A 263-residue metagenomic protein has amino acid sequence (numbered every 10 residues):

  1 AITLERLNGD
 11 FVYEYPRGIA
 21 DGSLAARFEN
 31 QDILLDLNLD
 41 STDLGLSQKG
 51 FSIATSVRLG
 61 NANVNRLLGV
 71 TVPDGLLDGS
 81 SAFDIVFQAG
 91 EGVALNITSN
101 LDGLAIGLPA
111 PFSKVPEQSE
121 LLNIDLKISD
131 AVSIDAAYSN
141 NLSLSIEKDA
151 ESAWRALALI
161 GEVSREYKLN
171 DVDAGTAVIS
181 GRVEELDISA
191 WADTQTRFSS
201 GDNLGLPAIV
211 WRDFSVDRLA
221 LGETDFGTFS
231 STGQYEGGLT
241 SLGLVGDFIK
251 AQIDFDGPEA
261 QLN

Functional and structural regions predicted by a protein language model:
A1-D135, E147-N263: Membrane-proximal interfacial segments on either side of biological membranes
Y138: Conserved strand-loop elements at the edges of beta-sheets that form or border functional pockets
L142-L144: Flexible "cap/lid" subdomain of the alpha/beta-hydrolase fold that forms the substrate-access gate
